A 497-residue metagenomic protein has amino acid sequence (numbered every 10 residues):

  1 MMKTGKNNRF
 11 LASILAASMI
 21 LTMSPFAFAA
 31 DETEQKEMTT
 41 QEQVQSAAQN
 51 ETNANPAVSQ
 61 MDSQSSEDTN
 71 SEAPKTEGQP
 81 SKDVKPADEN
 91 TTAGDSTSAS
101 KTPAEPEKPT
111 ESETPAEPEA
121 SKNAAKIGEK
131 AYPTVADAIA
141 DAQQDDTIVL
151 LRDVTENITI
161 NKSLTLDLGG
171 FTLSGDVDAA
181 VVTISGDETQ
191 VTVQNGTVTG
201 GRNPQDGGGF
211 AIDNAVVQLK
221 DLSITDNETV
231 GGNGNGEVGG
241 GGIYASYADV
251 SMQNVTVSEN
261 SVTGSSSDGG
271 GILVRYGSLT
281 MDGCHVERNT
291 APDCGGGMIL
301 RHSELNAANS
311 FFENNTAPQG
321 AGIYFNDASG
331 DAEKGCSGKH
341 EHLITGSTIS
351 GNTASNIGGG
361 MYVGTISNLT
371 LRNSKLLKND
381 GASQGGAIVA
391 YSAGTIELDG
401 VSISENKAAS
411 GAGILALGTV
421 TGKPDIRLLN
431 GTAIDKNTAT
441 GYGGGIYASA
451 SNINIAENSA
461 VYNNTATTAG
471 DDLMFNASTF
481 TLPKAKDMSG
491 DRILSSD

Functional and structural regions predicted by a protein language model:
M1-I14: Bacterial Sec-dependent N-terminal signal peptides
M1-K3, F26-K130, D137-A140: Low-complexity, acidic Ser/Thr/Pro-rich repeat tracts that form intrinsically disordered stalk/linker regions of very
S13-T22: Bacterial N-terminal signal peptides
P56-S59, S63-S66, S71-P74, G78-S81 (+18 more regions): Ser/Thr/Pro-rich low-complexity tandem-repeat tracts
A138-T155, L164-F171: Glycine-rich repeat segments that build the extracellular carbohydrate-interaction surface of secreted and virion
T155-T165, L173-V217, N233-A248, V274-G277 (+6 more regions): Extracellular beta-strand-rich solenoid/capping regions of secreted or surface-exposed proteins that bind or remodel
T165-L168, E188-N195, V217-I224, V250-Q253 (+16 more regions): All-beta strand scaffolds that present successive hydrophobic residues in beta-strands
T172-A180, T197-A211, S223-G242, T256-L273 (+8 more regions): Glycine-centered low-complexity coil/loop motifs and glycine-rich tracts, especially the flexible linkers
